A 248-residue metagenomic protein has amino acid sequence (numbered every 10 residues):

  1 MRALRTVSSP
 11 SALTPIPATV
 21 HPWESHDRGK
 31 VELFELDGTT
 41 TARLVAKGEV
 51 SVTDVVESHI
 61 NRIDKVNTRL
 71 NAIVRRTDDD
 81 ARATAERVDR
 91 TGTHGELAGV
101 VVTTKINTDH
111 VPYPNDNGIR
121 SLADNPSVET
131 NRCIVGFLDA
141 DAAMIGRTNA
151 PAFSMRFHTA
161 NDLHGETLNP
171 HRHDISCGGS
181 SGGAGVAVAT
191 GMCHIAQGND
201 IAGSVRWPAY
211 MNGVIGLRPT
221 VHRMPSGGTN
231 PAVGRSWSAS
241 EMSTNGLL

Functional and structural regions predicted by a protein language model:
M1-R75, D79: An N-terminal boundary/leader segment
G38, E96-C133: Enzymes and membrane/adaptor proteins characterized by extended Gly/Ser/Thr/Asp/Glu-rich, aromatic-dotted
T41-K47, T103, S121-N125, S243-L248: Short, well-ordered beta-strand elements within core beta-sheets of diverse protein domains
T41-V45, A85, A184: Generic hydrophobic alpha-helical segments
H59, A81, K105, F137 (+1 more regions): Conserved hydrophobic/aromatic pocket- or pore-lining residues that grip, position, or stack substrates in active sites
R76-H94: Histidine-rich, glycine-flanked metal-binding segment
D89-T108, A140-N149: Glycine-rich, aromatic-flanked loop segments that form ligand/cofactor-binding clefts across common enzyme folds
E129-L248: Short glycine/serine-rich loop segments
